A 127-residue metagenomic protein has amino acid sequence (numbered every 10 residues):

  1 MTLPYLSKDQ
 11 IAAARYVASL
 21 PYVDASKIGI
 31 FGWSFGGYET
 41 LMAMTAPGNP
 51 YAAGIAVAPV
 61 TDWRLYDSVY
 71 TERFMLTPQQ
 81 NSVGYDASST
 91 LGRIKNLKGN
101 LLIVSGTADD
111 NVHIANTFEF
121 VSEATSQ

Functional and structural regions predicted by a protein language model:
M1-Q127: Active-site-proximal cap/loop segments of hydrolase catalytic domains
